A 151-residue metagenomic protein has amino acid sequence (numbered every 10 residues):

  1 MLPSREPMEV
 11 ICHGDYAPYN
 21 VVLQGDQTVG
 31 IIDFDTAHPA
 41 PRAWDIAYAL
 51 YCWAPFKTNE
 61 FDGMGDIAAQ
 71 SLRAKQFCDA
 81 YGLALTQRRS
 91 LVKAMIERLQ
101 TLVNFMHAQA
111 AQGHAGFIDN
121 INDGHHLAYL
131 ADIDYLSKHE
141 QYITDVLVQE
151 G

Functional and structural regions predicted by a protein language model:
L2-D45: Active-site acidic catalytic loop and adjacent metal/ATP-binding pocket of ATP-dependent phosphoryl transfer enzymes
L2-N20, G63-Q76, Q112, I143: Short, charge-rich amphipathic segments
G25-T28, D79-A84: Short glycine/proline-enriched coil/turn segments at helix->beta-strand junctions
P39-A40, S71, L85: Loop/helix-junction capping segments adjacent to catalytic residues or to phosphate/diphosphate-binding pockets
I46-G82, L99-G113: Active-site activation/catalytic loop segments of kinase-like enzymes and analogous catalytic loops in related
S90-L91: Eukaryotic Ser/Thr/Pro-rich intrinsically disordered, low-complexity regulatory regions
L102-G151: ATP/Mg2+ or Mg2+-diphosphate-binding catalytic cores that bind nucleotide phosphates or diphosphates via glycine-rich
